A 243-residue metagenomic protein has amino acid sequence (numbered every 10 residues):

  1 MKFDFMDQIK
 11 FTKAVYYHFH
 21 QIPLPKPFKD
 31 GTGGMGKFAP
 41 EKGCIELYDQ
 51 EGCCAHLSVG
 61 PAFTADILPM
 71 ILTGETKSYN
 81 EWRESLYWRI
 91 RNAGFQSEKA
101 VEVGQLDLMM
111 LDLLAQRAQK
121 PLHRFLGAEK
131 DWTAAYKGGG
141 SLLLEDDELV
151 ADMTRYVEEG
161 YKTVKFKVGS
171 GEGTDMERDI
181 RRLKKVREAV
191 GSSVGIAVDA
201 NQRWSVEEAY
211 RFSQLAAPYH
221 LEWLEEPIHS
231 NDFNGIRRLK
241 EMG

Functional and structural regions predicted by a protein language model:
K2-H56: Structured beta-strand/loop patches that form or line metal/cofactor-binding pockets in enzymes
F11-Y16, L47-A118: Metal- or metallocofactor-binding catalytic centers and their adjacent structured scaffolds across diverse enzyme
I45, G52, L106, Q119 (+3 more regions): Conserved, mostly hydrophobic/aromatic
E51, A118-L142, A189-G195: N-terminal small/glycine-rich loop or linker at the start of catalytic domains across soluble metabolic enzymes
W132-L149, D175, A200-V206: Active-site mouth loops of central-metabolism enzymes
T133-G139, K162-F166, V194-A200, L224-E225: Hydrophobic faces of well-ordered beta-strands that scaffold small-molecule active sites in alpha/beta enzyme cores
V157-G160, A217: Non-catalytic positions within long, well-ordered alpha-helices that form the structural scaffold/packing of enzyme
G173-G243: Catalytic core of soluble alpha/beta enzymes
